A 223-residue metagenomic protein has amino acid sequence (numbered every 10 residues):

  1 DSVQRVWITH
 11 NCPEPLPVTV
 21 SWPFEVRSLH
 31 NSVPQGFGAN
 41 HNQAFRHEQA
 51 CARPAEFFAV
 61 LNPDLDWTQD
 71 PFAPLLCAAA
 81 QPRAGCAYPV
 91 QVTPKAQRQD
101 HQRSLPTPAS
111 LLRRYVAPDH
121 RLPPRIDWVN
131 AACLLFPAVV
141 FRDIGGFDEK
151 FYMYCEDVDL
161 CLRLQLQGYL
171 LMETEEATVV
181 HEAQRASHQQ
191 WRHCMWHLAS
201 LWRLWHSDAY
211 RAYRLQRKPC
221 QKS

Functional and structural regions predicted by a protein language model:
D1-V33, C51: Acidic donor-binding segment of Leloir-type glycosyltransferases
S32-A50: Glycine-rich, basic loop-to-helix element that forms the pyrophosphate-binding segment of sugar-nucleotide handling
N40-H41, Q69-P74, D157: Acidic donor-diphosphate engagement hotspot in glycosyltransferases and nucleotidyltransferases that stabilizes
P54-D66: Short beta-strand-to-loop acidic/aromatic patch adjacent to the donor-nucleotide binding site
L65-D100: Conserved donor NDP-sugar-binding/catalytic core segment of glycosyltransferases
L105-D127, A131: Short, flexible, basic/aromatic active-site loop/helix in glycosyltransferases
W128-G145, K150-T178: A short, conserved alpha-helix in the catalytic core of glycosyltransferases
D159-S223: Active-site-adjacent helix/loop segment of glycosyltransferases that harbors family-specific signature motifs
